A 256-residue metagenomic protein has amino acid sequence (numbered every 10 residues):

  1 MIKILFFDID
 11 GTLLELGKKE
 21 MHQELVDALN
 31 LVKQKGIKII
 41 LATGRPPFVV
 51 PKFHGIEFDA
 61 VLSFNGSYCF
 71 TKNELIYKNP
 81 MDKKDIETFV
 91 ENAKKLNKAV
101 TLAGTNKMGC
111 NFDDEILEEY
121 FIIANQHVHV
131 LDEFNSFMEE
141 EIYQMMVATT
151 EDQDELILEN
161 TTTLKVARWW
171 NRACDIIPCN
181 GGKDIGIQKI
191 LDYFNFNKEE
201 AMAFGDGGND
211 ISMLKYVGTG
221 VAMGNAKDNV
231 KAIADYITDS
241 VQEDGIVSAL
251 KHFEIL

Functional and structural regions predicted by a protein language model:
M1-I4, H22, I176-L256: Mg2+-dependent phosphoryl-transfer enzymes with acidic/Ser/Thr/Gly-rich catalytic loops
K3-K18: Asp-based phosphoryl-transfer active-site loop
L16, E20, E24-I116: Active-site phosphate-binding/coordination module
G36-I39, F58, I142-M145, E199-E200 (+2 more regions): Short active-site oxyanion
I56-A60, N79-P80, I116-F121, I185 (+2 more regions): Short, hinge-like loop/turn segments at secondary-structure boundaries
I56-E57, N65, N160-T163, Y216-V217 (+1 more regions): Short, structured coil segments at secondary-structure junctions
F58-G66, I122, V166-W169, A222-G224 (+1 more regions): Short hydrophobic/aromatic-enriched beta-strand-loop microsegments
N92, L96-M213, N225: Conserved acidic, metal-coordinating active-site core of Asp-based, Mg2+-dependent phosphoryl-transfer enzymes
